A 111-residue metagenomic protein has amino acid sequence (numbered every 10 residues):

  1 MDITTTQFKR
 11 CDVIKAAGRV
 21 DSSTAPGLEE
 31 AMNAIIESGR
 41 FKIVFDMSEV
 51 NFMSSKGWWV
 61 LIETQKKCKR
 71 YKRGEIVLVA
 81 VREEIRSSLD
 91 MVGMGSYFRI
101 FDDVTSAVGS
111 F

Functional and structural regions predicted by a protein language model:
M1-K15: Short beta-strand/loop segment at the start of cytosolic alpha/beta domains
S22-Y97: Amphipathic alpha-helical interaction surfaces in cytosolic regulatory modules
R99-D103: Short acidic-hydrophobic, aromatic-tinged amphipathic segments that line or gate anion-handling sites
